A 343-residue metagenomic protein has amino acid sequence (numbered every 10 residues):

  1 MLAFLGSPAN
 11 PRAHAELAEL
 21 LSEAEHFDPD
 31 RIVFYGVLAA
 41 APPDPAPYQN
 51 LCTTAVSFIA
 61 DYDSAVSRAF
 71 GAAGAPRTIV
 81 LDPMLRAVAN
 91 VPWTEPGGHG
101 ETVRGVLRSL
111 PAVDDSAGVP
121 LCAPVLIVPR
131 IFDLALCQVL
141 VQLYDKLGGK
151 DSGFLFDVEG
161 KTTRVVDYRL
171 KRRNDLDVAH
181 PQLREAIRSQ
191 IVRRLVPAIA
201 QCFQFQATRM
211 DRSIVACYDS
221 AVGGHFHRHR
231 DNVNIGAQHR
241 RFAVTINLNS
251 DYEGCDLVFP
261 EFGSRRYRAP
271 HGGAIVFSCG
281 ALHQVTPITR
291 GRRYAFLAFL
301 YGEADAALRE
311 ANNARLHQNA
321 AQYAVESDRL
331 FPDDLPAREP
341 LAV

Functional and structural regions predicted by a protein language model:
M1-A112: Chalcogenol-based redox active-site neighborhoods
G36, I275-V276: Structural recognition of the beta-strand scaffold that forms the well-ordered cores of secreted hydrolase catalytic
D61, S278-C279: Conserved acidic functional residues
P83, E101-A274, G280-V343: Fe(II)/2-oxoglutarate oxygenase catalytic core
